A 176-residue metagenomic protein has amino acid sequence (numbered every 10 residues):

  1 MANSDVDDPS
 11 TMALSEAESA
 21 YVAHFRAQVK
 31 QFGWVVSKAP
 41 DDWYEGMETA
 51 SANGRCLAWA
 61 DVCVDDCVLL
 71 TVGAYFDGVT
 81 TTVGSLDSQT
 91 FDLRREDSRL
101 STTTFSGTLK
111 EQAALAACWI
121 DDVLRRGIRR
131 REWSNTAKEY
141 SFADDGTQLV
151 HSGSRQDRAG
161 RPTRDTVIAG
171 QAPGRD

Functional and structural regions predicted by a protein language model:
M1-M12, L100-D176: Acidic, proline/glycine-rich low-complexity IDRs
T11, S15-S19, V72, G84: Alpha-helix initiation/capping motif
A13-A39: Amphipathic alpha-helical segments
F25, V72-A74, I120: Generic hydrophobic, helix-prone segments enriched in Leu/Val/Ile
G33-D87: Amphipathic, interaction-prone secondary-structure segments
T71-Q89, R161-D176: Hydrophobic transmembrane alpha-helix bundles
V83-T104: Short acidic, glycine/tyrosine-flanked loop/strand segments centered on an H-E-D-like triad
